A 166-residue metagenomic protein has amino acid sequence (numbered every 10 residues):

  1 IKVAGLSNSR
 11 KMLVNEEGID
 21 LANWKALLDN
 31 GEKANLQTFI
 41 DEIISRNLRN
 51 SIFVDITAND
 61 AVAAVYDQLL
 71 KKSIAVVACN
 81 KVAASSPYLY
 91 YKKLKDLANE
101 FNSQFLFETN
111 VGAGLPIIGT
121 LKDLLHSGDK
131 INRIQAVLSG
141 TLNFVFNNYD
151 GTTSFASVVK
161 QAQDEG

Functional and structural regions predicted by a protein language model:
I1-K71: N-terminal glycine-/serine-/threonine-rich beta1-alpha1-beta2 phosphate-ribose binding loop of Rossmann-like
K2, L48-N50, K72-S73, E100-S103 (+1 more regions): Short coil/turn connectors at secondary-structure junctions
L6, I52-D55, V76-C79, F105-T109 (+1 more regions): General beta-strand structural signal in soluble alpha/beta enzymes
M12, A58-D60, V82, S139-L142: Short glycine-rich anion-binding loops that position phosphate/pyrophosphate groups of nucleotides and phosphorylated
F53-D55, V82-A83, F146-N147: A generic structural signal for short
N59-K72, K81-L124: Rossmann-fold NAD(P)-binding glycine/threonine-rich loop
K72-V76, G140: Glycine-enriched alpha-helix->loop->beta-strand junction motifs that scaffold or abut catalytic
K92, N102-G166: Core active-site phosphate/anionic-ligand binding loop and the adjoining beta-turn-alpha structural block in enzyme
